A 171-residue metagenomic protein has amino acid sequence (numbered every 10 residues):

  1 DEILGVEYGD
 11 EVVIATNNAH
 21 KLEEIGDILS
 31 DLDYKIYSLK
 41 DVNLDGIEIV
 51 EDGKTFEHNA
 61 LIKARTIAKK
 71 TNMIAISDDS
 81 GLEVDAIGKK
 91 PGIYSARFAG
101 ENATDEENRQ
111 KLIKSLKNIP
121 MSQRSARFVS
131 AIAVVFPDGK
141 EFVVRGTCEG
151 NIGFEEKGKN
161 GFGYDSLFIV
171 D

Functional and structural regions predicted by a protein language model:
D1-V13, A19-L39, N43-D171: Anionic-ligand binding patches
